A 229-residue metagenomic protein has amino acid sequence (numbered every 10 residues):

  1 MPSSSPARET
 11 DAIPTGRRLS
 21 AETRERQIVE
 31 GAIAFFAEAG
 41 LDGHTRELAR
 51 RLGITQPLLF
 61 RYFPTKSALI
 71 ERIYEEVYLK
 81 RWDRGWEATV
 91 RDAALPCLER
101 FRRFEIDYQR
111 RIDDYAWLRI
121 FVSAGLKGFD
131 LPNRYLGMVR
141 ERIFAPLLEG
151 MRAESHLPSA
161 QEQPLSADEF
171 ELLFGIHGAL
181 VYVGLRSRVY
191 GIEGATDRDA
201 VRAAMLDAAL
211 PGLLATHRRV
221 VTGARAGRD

Functional and structural regions predicted by a protein language model:
M1-T23, E87-V90, H217-D229: N-terminal intrinsically disordered/low-complexity leader segments
P2-R17, L41-H44, L52, K66 (+1 more regions): Short glycine/proline-centered loop/turn elements that form peptide/ligand docking sites
T23-G31, D168, L172: N-terminal positioning helix adjacent to the helix-turn-helix/winged-helix DNA-binding module
Q27, G31, F35-R72: Helix-turn-helix
T45, E75-R81: Short, basic, alpha-helical segments at the C-terminal edge of helix-turn-helix-like DNA-binding modules
R72, G85-A116, S159-I176: Hydrophobic alpha-helical connector segments
W86, D113-G137, V183-Y190: Amphipathic alpha-helical segments used for helix-helix packing
L118, N133, E154-D207, T216-D229: Hydrophobic/aromatic-rich alpha-helical bundle segments in the mid-to-C-terminal region
